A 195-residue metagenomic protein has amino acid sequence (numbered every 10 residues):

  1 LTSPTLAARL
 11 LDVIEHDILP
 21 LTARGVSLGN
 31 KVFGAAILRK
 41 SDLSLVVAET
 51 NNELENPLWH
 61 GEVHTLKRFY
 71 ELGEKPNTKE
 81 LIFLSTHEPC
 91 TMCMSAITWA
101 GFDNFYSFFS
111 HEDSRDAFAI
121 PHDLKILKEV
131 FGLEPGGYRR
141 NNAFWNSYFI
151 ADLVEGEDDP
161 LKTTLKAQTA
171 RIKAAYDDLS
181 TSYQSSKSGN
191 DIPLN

Functional and structural regions predicted by a protein language model:
L1-G25, A100-N195: Zinc-dependent deaminase
L28-V32: Short, flexible loop/turn motifs enriched in small residues
F33-K40: Short beta-strand scaffold segments in enzyme catalytic cores
D42, P89, H111: Flexible, active-site-proximal loop/turn residues at the rims of small-molecule/cofactor binding pockets and catalytic
V46-L54: Short beta->alpha transition motifs characteristic of CBS
E53-E55, V63, F109-S114: Short, acidic/turn-prone active-site loops that include or flank metal/cofactor- and phosphate-binding residues
E62-H87, D177-N195: Mobile, glycine- and charge-enriched loop segments and immediately flanking short secondary-structure elements within
L84-D103: Local cysteine-cluster metal-coordination motifs and their immediate loop/turn environment, predominantly Fe-S cluster
